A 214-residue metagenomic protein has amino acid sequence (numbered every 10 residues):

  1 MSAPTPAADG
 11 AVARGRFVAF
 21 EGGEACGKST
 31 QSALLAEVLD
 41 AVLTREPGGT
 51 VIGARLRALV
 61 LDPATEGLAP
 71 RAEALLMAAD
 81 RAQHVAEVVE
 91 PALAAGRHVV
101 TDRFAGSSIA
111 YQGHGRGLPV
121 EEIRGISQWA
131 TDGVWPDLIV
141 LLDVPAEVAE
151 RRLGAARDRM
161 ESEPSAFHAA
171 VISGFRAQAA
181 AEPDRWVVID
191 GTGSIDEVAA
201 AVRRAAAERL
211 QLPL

Functional and structural regions predicted by a protein language model:
S2-A11, A36, E147-L214: NTP-dependent small-molecule kinase module
A13-F17: Pre-Walker A (Motif I) flank of P-loop NTPase domains
F20: Hydrophobic anchor at the beta1->P-loop junction of P-loop NTPases
A25-C26: ATP-binding Walker
S29: Walker A/P-loop
A41-T131, A201: ATP-dependent small-molecule kinase phosphotransfer cores that center on conserved nucleotide phosphate-binding segments
R103, S107-A177: A glycine- and Lys/Arg-enriched "phosphate-lid" helix/loop adjacent to the NTP-binding pocket of small-molecule kinases
